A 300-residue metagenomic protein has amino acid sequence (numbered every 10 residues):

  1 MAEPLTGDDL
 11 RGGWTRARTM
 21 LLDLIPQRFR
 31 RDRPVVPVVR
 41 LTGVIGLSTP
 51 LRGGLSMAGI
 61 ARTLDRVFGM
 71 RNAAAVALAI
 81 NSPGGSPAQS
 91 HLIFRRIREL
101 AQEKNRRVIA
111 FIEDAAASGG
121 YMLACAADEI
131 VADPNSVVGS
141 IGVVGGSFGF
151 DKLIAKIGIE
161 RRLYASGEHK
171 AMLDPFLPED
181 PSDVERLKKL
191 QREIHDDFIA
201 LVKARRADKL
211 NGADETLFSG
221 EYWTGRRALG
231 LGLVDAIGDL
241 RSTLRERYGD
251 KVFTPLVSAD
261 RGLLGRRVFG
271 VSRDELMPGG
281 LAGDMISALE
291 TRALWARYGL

Functional and structural regions predicted by a protein language model:
M1-D133, V144-L300: N-terminal organellar transit peptides
